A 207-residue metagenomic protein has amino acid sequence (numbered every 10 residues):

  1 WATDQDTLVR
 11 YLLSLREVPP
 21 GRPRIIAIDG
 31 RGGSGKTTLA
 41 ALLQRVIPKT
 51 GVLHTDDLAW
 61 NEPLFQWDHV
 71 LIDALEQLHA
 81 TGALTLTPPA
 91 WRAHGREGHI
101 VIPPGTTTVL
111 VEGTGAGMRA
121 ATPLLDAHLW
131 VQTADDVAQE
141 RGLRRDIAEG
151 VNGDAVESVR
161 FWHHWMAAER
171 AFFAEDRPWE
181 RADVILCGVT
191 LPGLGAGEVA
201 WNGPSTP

Functional and structural regions predicted by a protein language model:
W1-P19, P123, V131, R144-A148 (+1 more regions): NTP-dependent small-molecule kinase module
R31: P-loop (Walker A) phosphate-binding loop of NTP-binding proteins
K36: Conserved lysine of the Walker
G51-V111: Conserved nucleotide-sensing/catalytic segment adjacent to the nucleotide-binding pocket in NTP-handling enzymes
D56, D126, D183: Receiver (REC) domain switch/active-site residues of two-component response regulators
H99-A148: ATP-dependent NMP and nucleoside kinases share a basic, alpha-helical "lid"
